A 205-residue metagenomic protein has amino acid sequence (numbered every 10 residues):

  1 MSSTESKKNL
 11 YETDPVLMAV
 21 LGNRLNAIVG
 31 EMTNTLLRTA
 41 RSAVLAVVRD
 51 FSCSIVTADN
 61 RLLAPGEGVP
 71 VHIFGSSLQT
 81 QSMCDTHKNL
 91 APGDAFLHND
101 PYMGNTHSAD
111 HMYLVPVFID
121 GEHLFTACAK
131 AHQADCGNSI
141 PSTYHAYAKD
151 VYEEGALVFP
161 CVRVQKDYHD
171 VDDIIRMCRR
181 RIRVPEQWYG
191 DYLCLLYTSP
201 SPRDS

Functional and structural regions predicted by a protein language model:
S3-T35, V69, M83-A91: Short, compositionally biased leader-like segments
R24-V47, Y102-G104: Short, basic/aromatic recognition patches
L37-A43, R49-H98: Gly/Pro-rich turn-and-neighbor structural signature
V47-D50, A109-H111: Short, small/polar residue-rich loop motifs at catalytic or cofactor-binding pockets
V69, D100-G104, K130-D135: Acidic, glycine-rich active-site loops and adjacent beta-strand->loop/helix elements that engage anionic groups
M112-I119, C128: A short, hydrophobic, proline-anchored segment that marks a local hinge/packing element in signaling and regulatory
H123-L196: Mobile "lid/hinge" segments at catalytic clefts and subdomain interfaces of large enzymes
Y197-D204: Conserved small/polar residues in nucleotide/adenosyl-binding loops
